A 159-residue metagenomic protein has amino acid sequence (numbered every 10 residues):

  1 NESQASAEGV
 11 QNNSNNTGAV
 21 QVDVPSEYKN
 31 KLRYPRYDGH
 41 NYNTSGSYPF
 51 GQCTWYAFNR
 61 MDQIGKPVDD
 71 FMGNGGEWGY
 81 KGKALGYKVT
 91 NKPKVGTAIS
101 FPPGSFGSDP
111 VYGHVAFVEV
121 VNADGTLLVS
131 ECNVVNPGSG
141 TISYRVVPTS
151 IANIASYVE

Functional and structural regions predicted by a protein language model:
N1-Q21: N-terminal secretion targeting segments of exported proteins
A7, N16, G73, A84 (+1 more regions): Intrinsically disordered, low-complexity segments enriched in small/polar residues
N13, G86, T90, I142-Y144: Intrinsically disordered, low-complexity, compositionally biased regions/tails
G18-V115, V120-N122, E131: Secreted/periplasmic proteins that engage bacterial cell-wall peptidoglycan
V121-E159: Aromatic- and glycine-rich peptidoglycan recognition patches
